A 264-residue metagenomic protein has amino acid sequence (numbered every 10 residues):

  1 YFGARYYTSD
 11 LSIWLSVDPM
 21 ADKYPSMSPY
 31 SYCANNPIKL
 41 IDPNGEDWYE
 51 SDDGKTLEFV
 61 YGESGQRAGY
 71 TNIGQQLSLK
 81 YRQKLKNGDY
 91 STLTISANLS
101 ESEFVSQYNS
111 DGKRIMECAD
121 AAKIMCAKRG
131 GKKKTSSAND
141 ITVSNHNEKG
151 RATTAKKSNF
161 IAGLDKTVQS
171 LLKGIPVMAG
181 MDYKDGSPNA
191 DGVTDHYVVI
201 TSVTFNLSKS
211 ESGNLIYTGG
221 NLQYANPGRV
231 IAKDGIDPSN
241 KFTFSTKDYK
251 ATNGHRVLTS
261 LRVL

Functional and structural regions predicted by a protein language model:
Y1-F2, D195: Short beta-strand-initiation
G3-R5, S9-S91: Short turn/helix-capping motifs enriched in Asx and small/polar residues
W48, R67-K84, V105, A152-S158 (+2 more regions): Generic preference for hydrophobic/aromatic residues in regular secondary structure cores
Y49-S51, N87, T92-S96, L207-N214: Compositionally biased, low-complexity segments of secreted and virulence-associated proteins that act as
K55-G65, T71-G74, I95, K233-K250: Short amphipathic beta-strand/extended segments with alternating polar/hydrophobic composition
I95-S110: Acidic/histidine-rich, surface-exposed loop or edge segments in extracytoplasmic proteins
N109-V263: Conserved active-site-adjacent core of cysteine acyl-enzyme catalytic domains
